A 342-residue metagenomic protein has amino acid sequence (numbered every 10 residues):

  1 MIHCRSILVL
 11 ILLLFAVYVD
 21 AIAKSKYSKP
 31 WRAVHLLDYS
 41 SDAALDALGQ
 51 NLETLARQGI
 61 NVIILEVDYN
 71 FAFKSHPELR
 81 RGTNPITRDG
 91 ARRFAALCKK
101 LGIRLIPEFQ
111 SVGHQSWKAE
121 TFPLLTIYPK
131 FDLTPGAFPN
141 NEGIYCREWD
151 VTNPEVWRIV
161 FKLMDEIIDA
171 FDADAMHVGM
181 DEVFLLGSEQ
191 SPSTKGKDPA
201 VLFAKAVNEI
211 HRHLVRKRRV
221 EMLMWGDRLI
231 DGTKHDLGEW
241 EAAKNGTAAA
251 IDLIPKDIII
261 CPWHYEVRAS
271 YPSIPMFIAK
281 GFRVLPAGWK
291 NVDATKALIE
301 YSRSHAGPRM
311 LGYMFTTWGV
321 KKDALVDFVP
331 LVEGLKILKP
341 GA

Functional and structural regions predicted by a protein language model:
K29-R32, T54-D68, A95-A137: Glycine-rich, aromatic-flanked loop segments that form ligand/cofactor-binding clefts across common enzyme folds
R32-L36, I63-L65, L105-P107, M176-V178 (+4 more regions): Hydrophobic faces of well-ordered beta-strands that scaffold small-molecule active sites in alpha/beta enzyme cores
A33-A43, H76-R88, N141-R158, P192-L202 (+2 more regions): The substrate-binding groove and active-site-proximal loops of carbohydrate-active enzymes, especially glycoside
S41-A56, F161-L163, R268-I274, T295-Y301: Short, acidic/polar
A56-G90: Aromatic-lined carbohydrate-binding/catalytic grooves of carbohydrate-active enzymes
V112-E166, P286: Active-site-adjacent "subsite" loops/lids of carbohydrate-active enzymes
P154-F282, D293: Active-site neighborhood of glycoside hydrolase catalytic domains
L285-A342: Substrate-binding cleft of secreted/luminal carbohydrate-active enzymes
